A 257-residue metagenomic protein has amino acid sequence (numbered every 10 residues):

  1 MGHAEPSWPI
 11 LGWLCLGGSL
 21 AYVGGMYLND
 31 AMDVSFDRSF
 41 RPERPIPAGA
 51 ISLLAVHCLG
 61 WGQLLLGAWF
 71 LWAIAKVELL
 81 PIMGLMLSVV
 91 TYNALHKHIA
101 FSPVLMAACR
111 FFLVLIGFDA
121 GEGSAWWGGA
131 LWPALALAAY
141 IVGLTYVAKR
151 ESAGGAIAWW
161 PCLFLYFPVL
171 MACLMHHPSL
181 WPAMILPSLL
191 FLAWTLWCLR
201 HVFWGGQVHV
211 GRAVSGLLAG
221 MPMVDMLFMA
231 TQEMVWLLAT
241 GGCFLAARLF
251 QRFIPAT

Functional and structural regions predicted by a protein language model:
M1-I10: Short, hydrophobic transmembrane alpha-helix segments
W13-G17, V34-V89, A107, L113 (+3 more regions): Multi-pass membrane catalytic core of lipid/isoprenoid biosynthesis enzymes
G17-A48, L53-A55, L144-I157, F250 (+1 more regions): Acidic (Asp/Glu-rich) catalytic motifs at the cytosolic membrane interface
G18-N29, L85-N93, I141, L190-W197 (+1 more regions): Alpha-helical transmembrane segments of multi-pass membrane proteins
L20-V23, Y27, A31, G62-L65 (+6 more regions): Residues within alpha-helical transmembrane segments of multi-pass membrane proteins, especially transporters, ion
D30, I46-V56, A73-E78, H98-P103 (+2 more regions): Short, amphipathic, aromatic/basic-enriched membrane-interface segments that mark the entry/exit of transmembrane
A73-I74, A94-L95, D119-A120, T231: Helix-loop junctions at the membrane-solvent interface of multi-pass transporters, primarily the C-terminal
F111-T257: C-terminal membrane-associated helical module and adjoining short loops/tails
